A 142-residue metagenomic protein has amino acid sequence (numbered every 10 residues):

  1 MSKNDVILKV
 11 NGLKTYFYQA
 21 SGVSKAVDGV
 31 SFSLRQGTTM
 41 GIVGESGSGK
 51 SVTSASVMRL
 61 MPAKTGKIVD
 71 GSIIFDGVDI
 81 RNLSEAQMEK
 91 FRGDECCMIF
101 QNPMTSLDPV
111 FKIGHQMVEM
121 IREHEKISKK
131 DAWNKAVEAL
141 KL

Functional and structural regions predicted by a protein language model:
M1-L142: ABC transporter nucleotide-binding domains
